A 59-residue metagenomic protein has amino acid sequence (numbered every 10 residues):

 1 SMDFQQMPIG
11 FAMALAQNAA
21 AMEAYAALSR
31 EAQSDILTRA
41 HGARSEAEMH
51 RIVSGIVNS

Functional and structural regions predicted by a protein language model:
S1-S59: Charged, low-complexity intrinsically disordered segments
